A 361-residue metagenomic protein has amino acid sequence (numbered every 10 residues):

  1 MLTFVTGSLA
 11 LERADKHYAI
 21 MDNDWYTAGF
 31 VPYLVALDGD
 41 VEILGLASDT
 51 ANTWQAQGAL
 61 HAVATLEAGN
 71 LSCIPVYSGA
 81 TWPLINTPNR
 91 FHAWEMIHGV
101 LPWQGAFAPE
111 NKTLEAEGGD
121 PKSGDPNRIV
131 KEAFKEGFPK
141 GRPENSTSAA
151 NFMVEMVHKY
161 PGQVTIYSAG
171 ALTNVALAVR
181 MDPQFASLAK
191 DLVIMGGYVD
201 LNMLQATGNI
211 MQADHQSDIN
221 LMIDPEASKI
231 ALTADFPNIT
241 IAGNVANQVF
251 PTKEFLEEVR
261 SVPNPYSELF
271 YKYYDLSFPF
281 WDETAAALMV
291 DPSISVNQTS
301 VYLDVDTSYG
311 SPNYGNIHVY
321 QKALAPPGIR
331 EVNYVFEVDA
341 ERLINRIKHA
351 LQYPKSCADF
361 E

Functional and structural regions predicted by a protein language model:
M1-A10: Fungal secretory targeting signals
L11-S72, T87-N89, A108-P109, P121-I241: Active-site histidine-anchored catalytic micro-motif
L11-Y18, V31-I43, A213, I219-E361: Conformational coupling and interaction surfaces
C73-P75, P102: Ligand-binding beta-strand-loop-alpha-helix segment within the catalytic cores of soluble metabolic enzymes
Y77-P83: A short, structured active-site edge motif that brings together acidic residues
P83-I85, N174-V175, Q248-V249: Short, active-site-adjacent cap segments at secondary-structure transitions
R90-G99, A206-N209, L256: Short, surface-exposed amphipathic charged segments that create phosphate/polyanion-binding patches used for binding
H92-A116: A charged helix-plus-loop insertion that forms the helical arch/lid used to bind and gate nucleic-acid substrates
